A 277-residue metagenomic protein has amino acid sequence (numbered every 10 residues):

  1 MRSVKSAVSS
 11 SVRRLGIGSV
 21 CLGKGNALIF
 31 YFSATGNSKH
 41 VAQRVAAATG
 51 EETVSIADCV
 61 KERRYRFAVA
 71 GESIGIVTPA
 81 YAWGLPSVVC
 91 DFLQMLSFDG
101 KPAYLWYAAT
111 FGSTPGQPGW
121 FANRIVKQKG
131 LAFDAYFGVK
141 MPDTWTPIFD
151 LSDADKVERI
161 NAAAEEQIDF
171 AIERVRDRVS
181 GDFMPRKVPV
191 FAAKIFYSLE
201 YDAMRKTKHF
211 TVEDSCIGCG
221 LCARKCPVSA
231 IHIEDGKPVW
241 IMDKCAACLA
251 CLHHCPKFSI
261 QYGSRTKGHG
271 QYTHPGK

Functional and structural regions predicted by a protein language model:
R2-S11: Low-acidity, Ser/Thr- and Arg-rich intrinsically disordered low-complexity segments
V12-I29, S33-V41, A47-C59, R63-T78 (+3 more regions): FMN-binding flavodoxin-like domain, especially the glycine-rich phosphate-binding loop
I29, T207-K208, G236: Short loop/turn microsegments at loop-to-beta-strand junctions
P189-G218: A mid-sequence, solvent-exposed acidic-amphipathic segment
T211-V212, I217-A246, A250-K267: Iron-sulfur cluster-binding cysteine motifs and their immediate structural context in ferredoxin-like electron-transfer
Y272-K277: Active-site-proximal loop/hinge segments that shape catalytic or ion-binding/gating pockets
